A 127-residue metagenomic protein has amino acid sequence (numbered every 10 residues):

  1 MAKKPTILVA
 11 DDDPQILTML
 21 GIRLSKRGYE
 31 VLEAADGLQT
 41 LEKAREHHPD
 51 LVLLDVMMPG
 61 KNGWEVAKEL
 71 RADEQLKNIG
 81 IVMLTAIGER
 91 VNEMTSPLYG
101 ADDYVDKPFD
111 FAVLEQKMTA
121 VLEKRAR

Functional and structural regions predicted by a protein language model:
T18-K26: Charged docking surfaces used in two-component/phosphorelay signaling
G28-A35, K43: Short hydrophobic/Thr-rich beta-strand motif most characteristic of the beta2 strand and flanking loop of CheY-like
H47-L53: Active-site beta3 strand of CheY-like receiver
M58: Receiver (REC) domain active-site loop signature in two-component systems and cognate sites in sensor histidine kinases
D102: Short, glycine/charged-rich "phosphate-handling" switch motifs in NTP-dependent and phosphotransfer domains
F109-T119: C-terminal output helix
